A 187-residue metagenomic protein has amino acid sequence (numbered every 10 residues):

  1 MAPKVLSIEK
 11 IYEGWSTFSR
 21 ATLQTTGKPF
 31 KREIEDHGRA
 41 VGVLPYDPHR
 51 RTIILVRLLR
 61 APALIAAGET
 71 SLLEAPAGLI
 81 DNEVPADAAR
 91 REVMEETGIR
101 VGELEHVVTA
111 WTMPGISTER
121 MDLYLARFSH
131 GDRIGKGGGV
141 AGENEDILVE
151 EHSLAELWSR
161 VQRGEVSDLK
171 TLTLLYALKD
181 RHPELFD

Functional and structural regions predicted by a protein language model:
M1-L6, E69-S71, P114, A141-D187: Nudix hydrolase/Nudix homology domain
K4, R100-V107: A short coil-to-beta-strand element that immediately follows conserved catalytic motifs
E9-R50: Acidic, metal-coordinating catalytic segment for phosphate/diphosphate chemistry, firing primarily on the Nudix
K10-E13, L64-I65, A110-D122: Acidic pyrophosphate-coordinating catalytic loop
T17-G27, M113-G135: Active-site-adjacent beta-strand/loop module that shapes the phosphate/pyrophosphate-binding cleft
T26, D47-R50, L59, R127-G131 (+2 more regions): Short loop segments at secondary-structure junctions
R32-H37, L44, H49-R91, R133 (+3 more regions): Conserved Nudix-box catalytic region and its N-terminal flanking loop in Nudix hydrolases and closely related
N82-D87, E96, R100-G102: Beta-rich strand-turn-strand
